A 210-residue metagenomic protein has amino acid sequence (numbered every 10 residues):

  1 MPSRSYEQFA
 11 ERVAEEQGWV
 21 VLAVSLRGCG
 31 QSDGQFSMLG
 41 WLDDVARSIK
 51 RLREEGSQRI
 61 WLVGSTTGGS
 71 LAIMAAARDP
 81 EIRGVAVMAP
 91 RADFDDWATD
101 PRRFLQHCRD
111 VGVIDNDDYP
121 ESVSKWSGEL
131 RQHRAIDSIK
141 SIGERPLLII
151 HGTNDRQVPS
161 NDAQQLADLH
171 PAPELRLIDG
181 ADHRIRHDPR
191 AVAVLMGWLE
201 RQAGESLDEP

Functional and structural regions predicted by a protein language model:
M1, R27-C29, D93, H183-R184: Active-site loop signature of alpha/beta-hydrolase-fold enzymes
M1-E11: The serine-hydrolase catalytic nucleophile loop
R4-S5, D33-S37, H187-P189: Short, solvent-exposed loop/turn segments at secondary-structure boundaries
A10-Q31: Conserved alpha/beta-hydrolase
R27-S57: Catalytic nucleophile-loop/oxyanion-hole region of alpha/beta-hydrolase and closely related hydrolase-like folds
K50-L105: Primarily recognizes the serine-hydrolase "nucleophile elbow" in alpha/beta-hydrolase and SGNH/GDSL folds
I82-Q165, L169-L177, D182-P210: The alpha/beta-hydrolase serine catalytic core
